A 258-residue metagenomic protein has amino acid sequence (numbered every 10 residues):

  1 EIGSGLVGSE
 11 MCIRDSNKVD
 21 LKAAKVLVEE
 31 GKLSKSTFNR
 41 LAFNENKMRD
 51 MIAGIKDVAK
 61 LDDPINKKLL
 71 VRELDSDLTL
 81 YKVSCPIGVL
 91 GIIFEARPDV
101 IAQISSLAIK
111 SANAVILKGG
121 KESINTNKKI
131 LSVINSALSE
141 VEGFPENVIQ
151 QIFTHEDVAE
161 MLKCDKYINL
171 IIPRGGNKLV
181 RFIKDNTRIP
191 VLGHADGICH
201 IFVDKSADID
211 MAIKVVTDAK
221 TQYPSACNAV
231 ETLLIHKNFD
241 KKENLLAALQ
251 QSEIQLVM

Functional and structural regions predicted by a protein language model:
I2-G8, C12-I13: Single conserved hydrophobic/aromatic residue that forms the stacking wall/gate of nucleotide- or nucleobase-binding
E10, K35-I65: Long amphipathic alpha-helix in the N-terminal Rossmann-like dinucleotide-binding domain of NAD(P)-dependent
D20-F43: Glycine-rich nucleotide/cofactor/substrate-binding loop typically near the N-terminus or early in the first domain
A53, K60, K67-D210: Rossmann-like NAD(P) dinucleotide-binding subdomain of oxidoreductase/dehydrogenase enzymes
V141-I149, Q222-A229, Q255-M258: Flexible, glycine/charged-enriched surface loops at secondary-structure junctions
D196, V216-L234: Active-site PLP-lysine loop of aminotransferase-like
F202-S206, L233-K237, M258: Short beta-strand-to-turn element immediately C-terminal to the catalytic PLP-Schiff-base lysine in fold type I
P224, K237-M258: NAD(P)-dependent aldehyde/semialdehyde dehydrogenase
